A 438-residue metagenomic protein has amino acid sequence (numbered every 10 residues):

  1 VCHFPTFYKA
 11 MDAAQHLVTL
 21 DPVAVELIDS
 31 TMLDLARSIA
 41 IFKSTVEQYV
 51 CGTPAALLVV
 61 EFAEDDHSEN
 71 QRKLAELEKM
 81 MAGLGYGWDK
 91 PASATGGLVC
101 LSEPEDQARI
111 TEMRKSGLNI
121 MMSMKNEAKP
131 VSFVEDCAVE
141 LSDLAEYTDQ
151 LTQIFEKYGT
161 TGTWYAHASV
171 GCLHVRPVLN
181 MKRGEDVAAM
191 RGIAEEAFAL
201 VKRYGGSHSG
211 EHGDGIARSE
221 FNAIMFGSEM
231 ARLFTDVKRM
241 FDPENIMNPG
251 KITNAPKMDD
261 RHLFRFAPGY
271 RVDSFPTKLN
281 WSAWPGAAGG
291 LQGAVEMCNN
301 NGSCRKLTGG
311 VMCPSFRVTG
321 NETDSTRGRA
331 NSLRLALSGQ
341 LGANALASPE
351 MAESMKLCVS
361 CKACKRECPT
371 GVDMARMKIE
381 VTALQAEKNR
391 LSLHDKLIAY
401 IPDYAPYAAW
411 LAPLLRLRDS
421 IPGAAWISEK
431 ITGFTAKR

Functional and structural regions predicted by a protein language model:
V1-A166, G171-G210, I216-T308, P314-S315: Noncatalytic alpha-helical scaffold of FAD-dependent oxidoreductases
D21, M81, G85, F155 (+12 more regions): A generic secondary-structure signal for well-formed alpha-helical elements
F42-T45, G159-T160, S338-E353: Active-site-adjacent structural elements in folded domains
H67-S68, G83-T95, G339-S348, K388-R390 (+1 more regions): Short, glycine- and charge-enriched coil/turn segments that flank and shape catalytic ligand pockets
K125-A128, G342-R438: Iron-sulfur-cluster electron-transfer modules
D149, L173, E195, A199 (+14 more regions): Feature representing long, continuous alpha-helical segments
H212, D242, M351-M355: Conserved glycine-rich, hydrophobic/aromatic-active-site segments that form phosphate/pyrophosphate or metal-binding
P249-T253, M297-L335, A363-T382: Iron-sulfur cluster-binding cysteine motifs and their immediate structural context in ferredoxin-like electron-transfer
